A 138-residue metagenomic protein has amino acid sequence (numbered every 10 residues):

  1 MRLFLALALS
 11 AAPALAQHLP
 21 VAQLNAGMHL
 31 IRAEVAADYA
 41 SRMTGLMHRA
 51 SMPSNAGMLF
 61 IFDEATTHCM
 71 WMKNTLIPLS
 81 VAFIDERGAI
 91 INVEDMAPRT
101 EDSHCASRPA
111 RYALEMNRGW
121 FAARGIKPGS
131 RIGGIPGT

Functional and structural regions predicted by a protein language model:
M1-L7: Sec-dependent signal peptide recognition, specifically the positively charged N-region followed immediately by
A11-P13: N-terminal signal peptide c-region/cleavage motif recognized by signal peptidases
Q17-T138: Compact, glycine-rich, soluble single-domain proteins
